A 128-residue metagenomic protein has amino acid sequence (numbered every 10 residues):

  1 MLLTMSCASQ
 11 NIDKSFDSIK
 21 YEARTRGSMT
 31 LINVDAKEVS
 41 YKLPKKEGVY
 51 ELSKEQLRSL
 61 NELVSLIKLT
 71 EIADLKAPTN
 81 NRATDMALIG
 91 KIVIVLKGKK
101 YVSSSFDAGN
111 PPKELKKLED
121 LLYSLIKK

Functional and structural regions predicted by a protein language model:
M1-C7: Sec-dependent bacterial lipoprotein signal peptides
L2, S28, K54, L60 (+2 more regions): Generic N-terminal initiation segments characterized by hydrophobic and/or small/turn-forming residues
C7-K54: N-terminal export/targeting and maturation segments
A8-R24, L63, K76-K128: Short, well-ordered, aromatic-rich surface patches in folded extracellular/luminal domains
D35-V39, E55-L57, S105-P112: A short, sequence-level motif marking secondary-structure junctions
G48-T79: Mature extracytoplasmic domains of secretory-pathway proteins
